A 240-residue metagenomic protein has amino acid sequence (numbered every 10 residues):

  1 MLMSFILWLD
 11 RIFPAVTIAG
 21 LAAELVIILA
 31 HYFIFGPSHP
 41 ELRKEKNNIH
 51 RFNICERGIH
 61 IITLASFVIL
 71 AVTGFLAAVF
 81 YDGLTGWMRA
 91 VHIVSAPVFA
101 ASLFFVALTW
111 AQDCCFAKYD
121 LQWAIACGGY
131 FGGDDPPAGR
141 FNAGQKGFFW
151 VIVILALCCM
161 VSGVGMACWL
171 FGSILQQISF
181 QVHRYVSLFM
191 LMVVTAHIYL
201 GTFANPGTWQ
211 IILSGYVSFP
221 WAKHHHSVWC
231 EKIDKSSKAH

Functional and structural regions predicted by a protein language model:
M1-H240: Membrane-embedded alpha-helical bundles that constitute the cytochrome b-like, heme-associated redox core of multi-pass
